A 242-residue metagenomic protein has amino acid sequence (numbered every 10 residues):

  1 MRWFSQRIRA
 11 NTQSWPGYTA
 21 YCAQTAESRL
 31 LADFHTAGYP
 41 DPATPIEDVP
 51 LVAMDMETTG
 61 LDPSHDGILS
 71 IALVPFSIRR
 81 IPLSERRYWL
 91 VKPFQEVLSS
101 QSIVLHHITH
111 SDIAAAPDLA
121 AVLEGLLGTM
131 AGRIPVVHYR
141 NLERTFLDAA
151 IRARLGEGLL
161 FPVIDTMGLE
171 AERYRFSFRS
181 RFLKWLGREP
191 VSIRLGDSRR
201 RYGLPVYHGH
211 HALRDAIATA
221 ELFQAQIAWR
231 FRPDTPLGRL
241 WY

Functional and structural regions predicted by a protein language model:
M1-Y39, E172, R201, A220-Y242: Acidic two-metal-ion nuclease catalytic site recognized across multiple nuclease folds, prominently DnaQ/RNase D-T
Y18-Q24, A32-M54, T58-R154, G158-L160 (+2 more regions): Conserved non-catalytic scaffold segment of RNase H-like nuclease domains
M56-T59, T166, T219: Ser/Thr-centric signal marking residues that sit in or immediately flank functional binding/regulatory motifs
Y88, P162-D165, P236-R239: Beta-strand segments within the central parallel beta-sheet cores of soluble alpha/beta enzyme folds
V122, A218-T219: Short Asp/Glu-rich motifs
I164-L186: Short alpha-helix plus adjacent loop in nuclease-associated cores
D215: Conserved catalytic/binding loops enriched for acidic/polar residues
